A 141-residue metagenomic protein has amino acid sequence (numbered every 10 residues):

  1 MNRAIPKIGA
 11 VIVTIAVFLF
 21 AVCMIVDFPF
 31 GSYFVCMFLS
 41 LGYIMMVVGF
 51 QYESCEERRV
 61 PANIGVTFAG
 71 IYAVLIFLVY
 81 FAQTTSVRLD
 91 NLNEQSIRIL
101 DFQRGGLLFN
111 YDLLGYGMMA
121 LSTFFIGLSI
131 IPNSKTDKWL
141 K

Functional and structural regions predicted by a protein language model:
M1-K141: Hydrophobic, aromatic-enriched alpha-helical segments typical of multi-pass transmembrane helices
